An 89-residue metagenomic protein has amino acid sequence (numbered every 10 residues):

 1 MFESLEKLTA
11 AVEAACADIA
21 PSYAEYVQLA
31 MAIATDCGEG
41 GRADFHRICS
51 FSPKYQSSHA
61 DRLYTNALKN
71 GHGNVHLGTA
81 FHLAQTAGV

Functional and structural regions predicted by a protein language model:
M1-V89: Modules that initiate DNA replication and primer synthesis
